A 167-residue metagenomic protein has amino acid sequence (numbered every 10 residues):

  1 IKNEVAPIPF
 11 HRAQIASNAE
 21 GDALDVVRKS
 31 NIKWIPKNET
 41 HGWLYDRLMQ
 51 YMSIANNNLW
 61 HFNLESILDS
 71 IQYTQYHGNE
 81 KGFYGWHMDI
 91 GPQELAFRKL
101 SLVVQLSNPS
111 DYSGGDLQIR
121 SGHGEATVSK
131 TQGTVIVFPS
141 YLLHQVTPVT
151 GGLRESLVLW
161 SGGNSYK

Functional and structural regions predicted by a protein language model:
I1-V135, Y141-K167: Fe(II)/2-oxoglutarate oxygenase catalytic core
